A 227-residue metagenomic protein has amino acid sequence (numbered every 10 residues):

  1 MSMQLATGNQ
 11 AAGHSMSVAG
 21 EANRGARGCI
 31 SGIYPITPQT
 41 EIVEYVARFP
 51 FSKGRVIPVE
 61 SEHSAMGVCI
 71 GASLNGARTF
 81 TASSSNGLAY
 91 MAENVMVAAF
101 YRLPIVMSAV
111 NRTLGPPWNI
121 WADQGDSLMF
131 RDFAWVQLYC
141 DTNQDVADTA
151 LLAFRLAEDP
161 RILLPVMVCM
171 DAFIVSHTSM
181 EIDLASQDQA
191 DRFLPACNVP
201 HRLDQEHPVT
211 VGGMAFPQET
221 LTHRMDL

Functional and structural regions predicted by a protein language model:
M1-M129, A134-W135, L151-L152, D171: Thiamine diphosphate
Q4, G8, Y34, D145 (+2 more regions): Short, contiguous, pocket-lining structural segments that sit at or immediately flank catalytic/ligand-binding sites
P35, P50, P104, P116-P117 (+6 more regions): Proline-rich intrinsically disordered, low-complexity coils
W121-A172, A196-C197, H201: Conserved thiamine diphosphate
P165-L227: Conformationally flexible catalytic loops at phosphate/diphosphate-handling active centers
